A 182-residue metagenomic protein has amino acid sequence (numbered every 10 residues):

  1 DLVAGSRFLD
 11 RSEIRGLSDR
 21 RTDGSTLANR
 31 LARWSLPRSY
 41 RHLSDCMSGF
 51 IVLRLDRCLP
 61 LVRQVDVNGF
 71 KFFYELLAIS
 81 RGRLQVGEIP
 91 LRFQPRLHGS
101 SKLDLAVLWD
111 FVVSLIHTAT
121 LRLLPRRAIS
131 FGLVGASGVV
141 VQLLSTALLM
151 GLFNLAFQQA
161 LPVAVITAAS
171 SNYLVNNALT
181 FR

Functional and structural regions predicted by a protein language model:
D1-F70, R96-S101, A106, V112: Acceptor/aglycone-binding surface of glycosyltransferases and processive sugar-polymer synthases
D1-V3, N177-R182: Short, intrinsically disordered, charge-balanced linker/junction segments flanking boundaries in proteins
W34, P60, M150-G151, N177: Transmembrane helix-loop junction
S35, S39-R41, R63-L143, L179-R182: Hydrophobic helical membrane-anchoring modules
T146-N154: Short amphipathic helix-loop junctions that connect adjacent transmembrane helices in Major Facilitator Superfamily/SLC
L155-A164: Membrane-interface starts of transmembrane alpha-helices
